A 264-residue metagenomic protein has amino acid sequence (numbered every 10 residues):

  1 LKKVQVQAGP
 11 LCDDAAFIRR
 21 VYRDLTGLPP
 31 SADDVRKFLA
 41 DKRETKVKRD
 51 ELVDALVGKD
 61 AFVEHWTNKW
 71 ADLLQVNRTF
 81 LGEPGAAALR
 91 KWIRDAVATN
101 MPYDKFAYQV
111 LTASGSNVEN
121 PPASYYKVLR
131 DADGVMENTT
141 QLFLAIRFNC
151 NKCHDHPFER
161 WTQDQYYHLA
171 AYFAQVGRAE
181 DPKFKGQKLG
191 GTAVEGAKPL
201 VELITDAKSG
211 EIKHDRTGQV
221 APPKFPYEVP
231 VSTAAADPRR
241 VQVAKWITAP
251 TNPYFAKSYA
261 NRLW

Functional and structural regions predicted by a protein language model:
L1-Y227, R240-A244, Y254-L263: Short, structured secondary-structure elements that scaffold catalytic or ligand/cofactor-binding regions
A236: Glycine- and hydrophobic-rich flexible loops that cap the catalytic core of alpha/beta enzyme folds
